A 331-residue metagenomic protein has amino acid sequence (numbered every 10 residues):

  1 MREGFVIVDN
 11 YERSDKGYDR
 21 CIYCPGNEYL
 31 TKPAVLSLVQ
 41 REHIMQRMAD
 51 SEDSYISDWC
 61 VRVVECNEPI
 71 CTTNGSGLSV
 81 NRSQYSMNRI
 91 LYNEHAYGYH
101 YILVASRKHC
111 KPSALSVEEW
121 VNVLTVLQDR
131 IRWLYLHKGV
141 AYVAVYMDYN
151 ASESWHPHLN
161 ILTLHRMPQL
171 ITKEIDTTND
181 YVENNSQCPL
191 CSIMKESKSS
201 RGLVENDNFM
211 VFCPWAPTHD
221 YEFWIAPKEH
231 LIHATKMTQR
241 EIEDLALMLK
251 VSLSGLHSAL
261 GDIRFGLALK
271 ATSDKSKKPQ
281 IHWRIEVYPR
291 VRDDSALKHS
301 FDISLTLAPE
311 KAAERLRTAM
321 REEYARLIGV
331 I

Functional and structural regions predicted by a protein language model:
M1-H156, L162-A234, R240, L256-L267 (+1 more regions): Active-site microenvironments that recognize anionic phosphate/pyrophosphate groups
A216, L245-M248: Long, histidine/aromatic-enriched segments associated with O2/redox biology
L247-G255: Internal helical hairpin/lid segments
